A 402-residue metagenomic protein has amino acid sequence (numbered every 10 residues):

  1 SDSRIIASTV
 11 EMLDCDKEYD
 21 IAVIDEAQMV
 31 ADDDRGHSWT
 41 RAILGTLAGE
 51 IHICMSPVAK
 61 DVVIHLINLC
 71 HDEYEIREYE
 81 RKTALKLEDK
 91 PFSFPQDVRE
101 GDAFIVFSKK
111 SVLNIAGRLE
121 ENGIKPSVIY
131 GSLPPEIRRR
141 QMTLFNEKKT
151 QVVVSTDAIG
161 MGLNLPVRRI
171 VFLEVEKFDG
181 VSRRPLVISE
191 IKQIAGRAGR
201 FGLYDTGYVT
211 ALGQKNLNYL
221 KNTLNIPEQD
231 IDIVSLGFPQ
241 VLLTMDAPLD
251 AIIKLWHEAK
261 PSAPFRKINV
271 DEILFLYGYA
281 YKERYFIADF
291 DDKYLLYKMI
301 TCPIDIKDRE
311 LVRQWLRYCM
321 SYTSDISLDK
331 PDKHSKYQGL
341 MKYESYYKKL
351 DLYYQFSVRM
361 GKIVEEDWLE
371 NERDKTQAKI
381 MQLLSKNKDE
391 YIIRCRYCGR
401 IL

Functional and structural regions predicted by a protein language model:
S1, S8-M12, K109-K110, V128-R140 (+1 more regions): Conserved helicase motor
S3-I5, E18-I21, A48-C54, G101 (+1 more regions): Loop/turn-to-beta-strand initiation segments
T9, D25-A27, E174: Walker B catalytic acidic pair
C15-E18, A27-T40, I115, L163-P166: Conserved ATPase-coupling elements of RecA-like P-loop NTPase cores
Q28-E80: Post-DEXD/H (motif II) to motif III coupling segment of the RecA-like Helicase ATP-binding lobe
H52-C54, K60, D97-N122, P126-Y130 (+1 more regions): Conserved strand-helix element at the start of the C-terminal RecA-like helicase core
V58-A59, L165, R169-D179, R183-L224: Conserved segment of the helicase C-terminal RecA-like domain
F238-L402: Non-catalytic terminal extensions of ATP-dependent helicases
